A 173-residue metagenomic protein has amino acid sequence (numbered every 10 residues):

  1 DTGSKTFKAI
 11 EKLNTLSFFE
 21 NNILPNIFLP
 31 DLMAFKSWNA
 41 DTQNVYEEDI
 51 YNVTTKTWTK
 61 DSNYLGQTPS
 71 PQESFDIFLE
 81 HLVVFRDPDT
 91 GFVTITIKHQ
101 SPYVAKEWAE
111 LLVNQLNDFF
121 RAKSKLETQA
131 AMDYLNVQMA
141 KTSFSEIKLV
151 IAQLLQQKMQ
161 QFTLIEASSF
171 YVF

Functional and structural regions predicted by a protein language model:
D1-A9: Membrane-proximal extracellular/periplasmic loop immediately following the first transmembrane helix
A9, F18-L29, M33-Y171: Soluble oligomerization/assembly scaffold segments of membrane-associated complexes
